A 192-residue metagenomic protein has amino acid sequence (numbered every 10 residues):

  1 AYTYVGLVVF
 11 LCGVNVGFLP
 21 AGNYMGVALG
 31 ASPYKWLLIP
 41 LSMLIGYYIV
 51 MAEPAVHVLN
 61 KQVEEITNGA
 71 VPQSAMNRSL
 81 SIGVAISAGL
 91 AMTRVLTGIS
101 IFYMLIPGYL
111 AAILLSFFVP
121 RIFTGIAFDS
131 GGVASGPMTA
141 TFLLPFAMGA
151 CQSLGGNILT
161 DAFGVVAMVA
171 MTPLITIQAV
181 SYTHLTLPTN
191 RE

Functional and structural regions predicted by a protein language model:
T3-C12, S32-M51, G136: Core transmembrane alpha-helical segments of multi-pass membrane transporters/permeases
F10-Y24, V50-P54: Transmembrane alpha-helix boundary signature
G13, A31, L90-I113, I126-G131 (+2 more regions): Transmembrane helix-loop boundary segments of multi-pass membrane transporters
W36-S116: Helix-loop-helix junctions within the multi-pass membrane cores of secondary transporters/permeases
L115-P145: C-terminal membrane-solvent junction of multi-pass transporters and transport-like membrane proteins
F142-G156: Hydrophobic alpha-helical transmembrane segments in multi-pass integral membrane proteins
F163-I177: Small-residue-rich transmembrane alpha-helices that serve as helix-helix interface/gating elements in multipass
T183-T189: Conserved small/polar residues in nucleotide/adenosyl-binding loops
